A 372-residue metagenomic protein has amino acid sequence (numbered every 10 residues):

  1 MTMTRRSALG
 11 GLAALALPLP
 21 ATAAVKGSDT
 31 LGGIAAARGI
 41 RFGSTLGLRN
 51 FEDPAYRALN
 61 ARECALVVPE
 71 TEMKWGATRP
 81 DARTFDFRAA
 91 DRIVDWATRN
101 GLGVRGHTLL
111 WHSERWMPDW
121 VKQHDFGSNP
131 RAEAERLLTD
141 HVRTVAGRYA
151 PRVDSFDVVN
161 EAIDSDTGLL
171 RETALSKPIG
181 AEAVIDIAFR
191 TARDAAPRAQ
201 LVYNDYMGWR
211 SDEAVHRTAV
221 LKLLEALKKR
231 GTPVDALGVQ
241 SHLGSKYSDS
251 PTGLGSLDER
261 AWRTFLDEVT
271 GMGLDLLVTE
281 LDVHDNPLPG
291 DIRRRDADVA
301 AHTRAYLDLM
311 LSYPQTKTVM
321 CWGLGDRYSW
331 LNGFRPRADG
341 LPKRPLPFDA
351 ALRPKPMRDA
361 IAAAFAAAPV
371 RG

Functional and structural regions predicted by a protein language model:
M1-L19: N-terminal secretory signal peptides and thylakoid transit peptides that target proteins across membranes
P20-T45: C-terminal segment of N-terminal export signals and the immediately downstream linker at the start of the mature
A36-D91, W96, G103, L110-Q123 (+3 more regions): N-terminal substrate-binding region of glycoside hydrolase catalytic domains
R49-A61, T139-V145, V215-A226, T303-Y306: Short, acidic/polar
V67, A97, F156, L237 (+2 more regions): Conserved, mostly hydrophobic/aromatic
V68-T71, R92-P178, E182-G208, D285: Substrate-binding cleft and catalytic face of glycoside hydrolase catalytic domains, especially the flexible beta-alpha
R148, D157, A162-P178, G253-E268 (+5 more regions): Aromatic-rich peripheral "rim/lid" segments of glycoside hydrolase catalytic domains that contact and position glycan
E182-I187, A196, Q200, R217 (+3 more regions): Glycoside hydrolase catalytic-domain groove-lining segments
